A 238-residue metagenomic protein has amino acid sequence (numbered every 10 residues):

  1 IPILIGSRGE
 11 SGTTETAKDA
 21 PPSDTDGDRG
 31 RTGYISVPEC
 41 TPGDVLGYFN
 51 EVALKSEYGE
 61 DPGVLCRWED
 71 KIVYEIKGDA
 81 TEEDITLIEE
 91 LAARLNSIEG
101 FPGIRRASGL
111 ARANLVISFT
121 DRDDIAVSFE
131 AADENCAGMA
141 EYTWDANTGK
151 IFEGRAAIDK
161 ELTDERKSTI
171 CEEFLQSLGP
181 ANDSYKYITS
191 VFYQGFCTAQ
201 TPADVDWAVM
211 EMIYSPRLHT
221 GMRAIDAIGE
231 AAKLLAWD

Functional and structural regions predicted by a protein language model:
I1-G6: Hydrophobic alpha-helical membrane-insertion segments, chiefly the h-region of N-terminal signal peptides
R8-E10: Bacterial signal peptide processing site
G12, K18-I76, A80-E82, A146 (+1 more regions): Disordered inhibitory propeptide/activation segment of secreted metzincin zinc metalloprotease zymogens, centered on
G63-R67, T81, R122-F152: Catalytic zinc-binding patch centered on the HExxH motif and its immediate surroundings that defines zinc-dependent
K71-G78, I104-A126, Q194-G195: Acidic helix-start/capping segments at beta-turn-to-alpha-helix junctions
E82-R106: Zn2+-dependent metallopeptidase catalytic core
D133-E165, A181-D238: Metalloprotease/metallohydrolase-associated module, dominated by Zn2+-dependent proteases
S168-A181: Active-site recognition of the HExxH zinc-binding catalytic motif
